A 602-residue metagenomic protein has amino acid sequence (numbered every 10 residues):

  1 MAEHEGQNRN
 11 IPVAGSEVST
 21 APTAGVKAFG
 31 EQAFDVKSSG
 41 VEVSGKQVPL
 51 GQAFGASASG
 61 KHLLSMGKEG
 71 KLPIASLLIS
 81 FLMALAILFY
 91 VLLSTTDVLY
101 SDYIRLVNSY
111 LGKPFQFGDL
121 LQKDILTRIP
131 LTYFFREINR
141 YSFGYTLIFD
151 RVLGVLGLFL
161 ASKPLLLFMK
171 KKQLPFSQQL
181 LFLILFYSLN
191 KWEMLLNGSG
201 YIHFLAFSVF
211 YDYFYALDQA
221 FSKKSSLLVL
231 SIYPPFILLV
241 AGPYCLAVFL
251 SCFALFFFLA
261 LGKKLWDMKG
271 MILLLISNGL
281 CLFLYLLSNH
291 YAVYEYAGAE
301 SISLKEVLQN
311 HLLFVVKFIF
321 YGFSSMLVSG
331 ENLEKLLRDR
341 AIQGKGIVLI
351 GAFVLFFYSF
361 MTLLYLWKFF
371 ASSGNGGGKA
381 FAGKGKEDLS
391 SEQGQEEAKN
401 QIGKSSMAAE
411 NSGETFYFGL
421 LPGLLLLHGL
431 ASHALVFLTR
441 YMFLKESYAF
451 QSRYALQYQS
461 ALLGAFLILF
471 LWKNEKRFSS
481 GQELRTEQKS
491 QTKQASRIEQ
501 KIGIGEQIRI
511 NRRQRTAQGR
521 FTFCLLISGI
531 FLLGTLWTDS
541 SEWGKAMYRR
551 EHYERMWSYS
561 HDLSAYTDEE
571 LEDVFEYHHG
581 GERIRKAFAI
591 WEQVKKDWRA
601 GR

Functional and structural regions predicted by a protein language model:
M1-G15, K27, K46, L50-I87 (+1 more regions): Start-transfer (signal-anchor) and selected internal transmembrane alpha helices of multi-pass inner/ER membrane
E3, A75-R136, R140-Q178, L255 (+9 more regions): Intrinsically disordered, polar/acidic, low-complexity terminal segments
F81-M83, L180-L185, L275-F283, E410-M442: Transmembrane alpha-helix segments characteristic of polytopic inner-membrane glycan-assembly/cell-envelope
L165, M169-L189, F207-S208, G377-G378: Transmembrane-helix signature of polytopic, membrane-embedded enzymes that assemble or transfer cell-envelope glycans
F210-L228, G481: Membrane-interface transmembrane helices that cradle and orient dolichyl/undecaprenyl
S226-A254: Membrane-interface alpha helices of multi-pass inner-membrane proteins
L228, M271-G279, G419-P422, K473-T538: Signature aromatic-anchored transmembrane alpha helix within multi-pass, membrane-resident enzymes that catalyze glycan
A247-L282: Perimembrane helix-loop-helix junctions
